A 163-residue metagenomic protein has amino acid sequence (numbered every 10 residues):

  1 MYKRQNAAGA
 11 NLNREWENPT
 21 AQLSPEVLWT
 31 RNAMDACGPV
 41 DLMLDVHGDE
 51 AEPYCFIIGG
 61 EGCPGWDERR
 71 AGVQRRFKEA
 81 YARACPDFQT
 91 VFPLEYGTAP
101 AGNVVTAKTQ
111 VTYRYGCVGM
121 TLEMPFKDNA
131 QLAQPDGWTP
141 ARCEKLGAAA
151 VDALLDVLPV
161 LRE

Functional and structural regions predicted by a protein language model:
M1-V104, T112, G116-E123, A130-L132: Active-site/substrate-binding loop(s) of hydrolase catalytic cores
N129-E163: His/Asp/Glu-rich mid-to-C-terminal helical/loop segments that flank catalytic regions of hydrolases
